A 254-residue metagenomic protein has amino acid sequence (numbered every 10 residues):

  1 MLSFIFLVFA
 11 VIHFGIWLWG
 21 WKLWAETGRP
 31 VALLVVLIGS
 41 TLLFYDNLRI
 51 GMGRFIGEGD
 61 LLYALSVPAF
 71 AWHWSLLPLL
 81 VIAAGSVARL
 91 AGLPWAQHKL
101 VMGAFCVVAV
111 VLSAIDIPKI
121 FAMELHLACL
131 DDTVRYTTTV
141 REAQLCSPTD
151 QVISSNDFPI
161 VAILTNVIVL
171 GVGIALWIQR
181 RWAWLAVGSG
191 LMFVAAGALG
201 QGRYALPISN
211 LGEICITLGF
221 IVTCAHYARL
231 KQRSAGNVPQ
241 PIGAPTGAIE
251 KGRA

Functional and structural regions predicted by a protein language model:
M1-I16: Hydrophobic transmembrane alpha-helical segments in integral membrane proteins
F14-W24, T41, R49-L61, A71-F105 (+2 more regions): Internal transmembrane alpha-helix with an interfacial aromatic "cap," most often the third helix
T27-S40, A96-A104, I178-S189: Membrane-interfacial loop-to-transmembrane alpha-helix junctions, especially the N-terminal start
T41-L48, V108-P118, S189-G202: Aromatic-anchored segments of alpha-helical transmembrane domains
G51-V67, H126-V140: Membrane-interface interhelical loops and short amphipathic "cap" helices that link adjacent transmembrane segments
G59-A71, D132, A205-C215: Non-cytosolic membrane-interface motifs at loop->transmembrane helix junctions
L77, V167-R253: C-terminal transmembrane-bundle signature of multipass membrane proteins, characterized by strong activation on
G85-N166: Membrane-proximal helix-loop-helix units in multi-pass membrane proteins
